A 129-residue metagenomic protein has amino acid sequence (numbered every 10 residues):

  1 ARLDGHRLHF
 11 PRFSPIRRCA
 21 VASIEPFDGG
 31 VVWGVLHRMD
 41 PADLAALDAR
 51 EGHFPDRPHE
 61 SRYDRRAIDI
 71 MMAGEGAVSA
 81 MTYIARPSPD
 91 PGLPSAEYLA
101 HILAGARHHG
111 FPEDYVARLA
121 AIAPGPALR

Functional and structural regions predicted by a protein language model:
A1-R129: Glycine-aromatic micro-motifs
